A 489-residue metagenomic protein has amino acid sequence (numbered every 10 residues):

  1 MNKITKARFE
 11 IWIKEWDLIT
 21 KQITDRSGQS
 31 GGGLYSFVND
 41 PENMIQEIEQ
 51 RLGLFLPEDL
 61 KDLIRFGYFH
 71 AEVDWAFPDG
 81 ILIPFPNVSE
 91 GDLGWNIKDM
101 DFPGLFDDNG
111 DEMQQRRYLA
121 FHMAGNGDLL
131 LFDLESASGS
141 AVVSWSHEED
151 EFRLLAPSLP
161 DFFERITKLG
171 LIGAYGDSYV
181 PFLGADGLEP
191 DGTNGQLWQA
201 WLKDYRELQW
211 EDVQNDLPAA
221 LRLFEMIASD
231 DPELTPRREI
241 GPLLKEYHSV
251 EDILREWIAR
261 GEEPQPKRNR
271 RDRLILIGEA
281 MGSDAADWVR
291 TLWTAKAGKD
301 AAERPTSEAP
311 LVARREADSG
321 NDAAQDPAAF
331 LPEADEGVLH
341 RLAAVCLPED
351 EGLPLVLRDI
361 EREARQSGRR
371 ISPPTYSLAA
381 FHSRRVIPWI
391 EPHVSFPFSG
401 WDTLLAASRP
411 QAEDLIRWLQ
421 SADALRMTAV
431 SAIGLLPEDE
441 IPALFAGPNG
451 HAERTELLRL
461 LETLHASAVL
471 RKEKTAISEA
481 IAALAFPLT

Functional and structural regions predicted by a protein language model:
M1-D128, D177-V180, Q196-E211, D216-A220 (+13 more regions): A surface-exposed partner-binding patch
D128-E135: Broad, structure-driven detector of short, well-ordered beta-strand segments within folded domains
G139: A short alpha->loop->secondary-structure connector
W145-D177: Compact, glycine/acidic-enriched structural inserts
A174-D186: Eukaryote-biased recognition of electropositive, low-complexity segments and basic polyanion/acidic-motif-binding
R409-D414, W418-A476: Extended alpha-helical scaffolding segments
E473-T489: Terminal, low-structured helical/coil segments at or just beyond the last alpha-helical repeat
